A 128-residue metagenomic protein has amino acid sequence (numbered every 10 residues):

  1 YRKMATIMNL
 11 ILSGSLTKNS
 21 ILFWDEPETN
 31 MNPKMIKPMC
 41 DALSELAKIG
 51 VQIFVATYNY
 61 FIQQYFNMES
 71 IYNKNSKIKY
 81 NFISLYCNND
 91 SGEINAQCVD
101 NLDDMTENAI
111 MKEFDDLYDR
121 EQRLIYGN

Functional and structural regions predicted by a protein language model:
Y1-L117, Q122: Switch/communication elements of ASCE P-loop NTPase nucleotide-binding domains
R123-N128: Short acidic DE-rich linear segments
